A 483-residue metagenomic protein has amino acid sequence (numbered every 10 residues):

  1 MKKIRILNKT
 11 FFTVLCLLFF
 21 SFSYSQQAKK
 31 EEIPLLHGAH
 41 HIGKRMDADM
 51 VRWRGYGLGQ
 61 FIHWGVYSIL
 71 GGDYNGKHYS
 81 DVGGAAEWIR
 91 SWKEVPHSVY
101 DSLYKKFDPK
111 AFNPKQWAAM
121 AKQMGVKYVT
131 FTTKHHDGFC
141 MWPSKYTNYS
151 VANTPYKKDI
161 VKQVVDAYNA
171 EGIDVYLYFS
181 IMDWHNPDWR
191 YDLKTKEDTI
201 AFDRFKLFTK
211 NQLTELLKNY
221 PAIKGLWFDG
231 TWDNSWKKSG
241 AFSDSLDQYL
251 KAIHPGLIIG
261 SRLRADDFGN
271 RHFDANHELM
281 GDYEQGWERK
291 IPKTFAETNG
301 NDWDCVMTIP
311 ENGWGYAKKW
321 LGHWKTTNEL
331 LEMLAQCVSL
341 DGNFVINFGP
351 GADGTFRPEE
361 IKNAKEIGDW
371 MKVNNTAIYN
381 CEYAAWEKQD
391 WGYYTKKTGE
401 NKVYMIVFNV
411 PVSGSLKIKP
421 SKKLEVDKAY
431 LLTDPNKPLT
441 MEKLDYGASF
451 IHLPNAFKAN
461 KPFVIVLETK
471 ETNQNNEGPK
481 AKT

Functional and structural regions predicted by a protein language model:
M1-K30, T483: Bacterial Sec-dependent N-terminal signal peptides
Q27-T483: Mature catalytic domains of secreted/periplasmic carbohydrate-active enzymes
